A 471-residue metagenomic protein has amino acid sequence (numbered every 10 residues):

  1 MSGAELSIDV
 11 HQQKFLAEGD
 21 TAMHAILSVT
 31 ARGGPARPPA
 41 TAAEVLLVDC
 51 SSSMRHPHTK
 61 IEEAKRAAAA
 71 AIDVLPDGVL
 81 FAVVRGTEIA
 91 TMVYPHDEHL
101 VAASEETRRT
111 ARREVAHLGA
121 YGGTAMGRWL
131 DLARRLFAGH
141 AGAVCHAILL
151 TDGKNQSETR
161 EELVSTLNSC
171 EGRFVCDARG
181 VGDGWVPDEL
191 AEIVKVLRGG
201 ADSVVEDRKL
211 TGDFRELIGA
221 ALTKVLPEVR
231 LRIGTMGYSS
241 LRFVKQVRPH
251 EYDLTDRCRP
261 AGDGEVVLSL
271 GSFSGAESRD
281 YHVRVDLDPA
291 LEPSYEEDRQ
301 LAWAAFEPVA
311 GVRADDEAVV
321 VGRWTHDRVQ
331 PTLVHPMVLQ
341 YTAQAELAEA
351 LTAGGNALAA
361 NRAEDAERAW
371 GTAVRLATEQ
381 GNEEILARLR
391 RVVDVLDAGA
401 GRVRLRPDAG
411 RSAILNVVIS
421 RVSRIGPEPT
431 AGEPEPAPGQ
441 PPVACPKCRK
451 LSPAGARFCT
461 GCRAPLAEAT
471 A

Functional and structural regions predicted by a protein language model:
M1-E18, G234-S239: Low-complexity, acidic Ser/Thr/Pro/Gly-rich terminal tails and inter-domain linkers that flank the onset of structured
A4-L6, P227-V229, P441-A444: Short structural boundary motif marking the start of a folded domain
D9, G19-E228, A290-P293: Exposed acidic/Ser/Thr-rich ligand/metal-binding surfaces
L16-D20, A276-S278: Solvent-exposed, conformationally flexible loop/turn segments
L27, L47, L231, V283 (+1 more regions): Residue-level signature of catalytic and energy-coupling elements of molecular machines, predominantly ATP/GTP-dependent
N168-V175, V186-F306: Acidic, polar loop-rich interaction surfaces within structured domains
D288-T460, A464-A471: Long, acidic serine/threonine- and proline-rich intrinsically disordered regions
